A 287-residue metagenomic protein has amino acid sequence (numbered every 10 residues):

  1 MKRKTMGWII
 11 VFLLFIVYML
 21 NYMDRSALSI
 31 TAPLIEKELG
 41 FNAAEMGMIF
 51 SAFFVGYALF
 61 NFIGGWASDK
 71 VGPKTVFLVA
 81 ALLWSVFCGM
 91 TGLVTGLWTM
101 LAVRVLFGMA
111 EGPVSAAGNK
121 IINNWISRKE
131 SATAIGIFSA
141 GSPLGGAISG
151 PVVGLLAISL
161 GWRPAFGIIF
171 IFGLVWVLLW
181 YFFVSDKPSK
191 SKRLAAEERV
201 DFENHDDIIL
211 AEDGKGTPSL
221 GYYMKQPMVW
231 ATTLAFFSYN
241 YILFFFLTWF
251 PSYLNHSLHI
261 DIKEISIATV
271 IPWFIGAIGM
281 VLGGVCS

Functional and structural regions predicted by a protein language model:
I9-A43, V114, F246-P251: Extracytoplasmic
S26, F54-F62, G112, G146-A147 (+1 more regions): Residue-level signature of mid-helix packing/kink "hotspots" within the transmembrane helices of 12-pass Major
L28-S29, K225-M280: Extracytoplasmic gate region of multi-pass secondary transporters
L34, G65-W66, K70, L155 (+1 more regions): Membrane-interface helix termini in secondary transporters
G40, G72, L93-T99, A110 (+3 more regions): Helix-breaking motifs and short loop linkers at transmembrane-helix boundaries and internal kinks in secondary membrane
L59-W98: Conserved MFS/SLC helix-loop-helix module at the cytosolic interface between two early adjacent transmembrane helices
V103-P143: Cytoplasmic helix-loop-helix junction between adjacent transmembrane helices in 12-TM secondary transporters
F138-S191: Helix-loop-helix hairpin linking two adjacent transmembrane segments in secondary transporters
